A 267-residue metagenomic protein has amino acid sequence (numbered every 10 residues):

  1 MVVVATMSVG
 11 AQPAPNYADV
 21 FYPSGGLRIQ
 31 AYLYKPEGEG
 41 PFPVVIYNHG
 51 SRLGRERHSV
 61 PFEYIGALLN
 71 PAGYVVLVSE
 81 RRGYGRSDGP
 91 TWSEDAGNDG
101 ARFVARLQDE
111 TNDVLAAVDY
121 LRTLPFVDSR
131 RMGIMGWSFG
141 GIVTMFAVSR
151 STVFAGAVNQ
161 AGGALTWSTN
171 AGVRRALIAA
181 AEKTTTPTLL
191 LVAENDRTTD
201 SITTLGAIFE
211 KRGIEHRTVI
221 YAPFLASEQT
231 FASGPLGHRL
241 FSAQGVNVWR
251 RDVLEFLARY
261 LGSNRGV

Functional and structural regions predicted by a protein language model:
Q12-E39: N-terminal cap/lid segment of alpha/beta-hydrolase-fold proteins
G40-F42, G50-D88, T166-W167, T198-T199: Short substrate-entry loop that stabilizes the transition state in hydrolases
N48, S79-R81, Q160, Y221: Alpha/beta-hydrolase
N98-P125: Alpha/beta-hydrolase active-site loop
F126-G136: Alpha/beta-hydrolase fold nucleophile elbow
G136-G140, T144: Gly/Ala-rich beta-loop-alpha elbow adjacent to hydrolase catalytic centers
G156, G162-R217: The feature captures the conserved acid-bearing segment of alpha/beta-hydrolase catalytic domains
E215-V267: C-terminal catalytic histidine-bearing segment of alpha/beta-hydrolase fold enzymes
